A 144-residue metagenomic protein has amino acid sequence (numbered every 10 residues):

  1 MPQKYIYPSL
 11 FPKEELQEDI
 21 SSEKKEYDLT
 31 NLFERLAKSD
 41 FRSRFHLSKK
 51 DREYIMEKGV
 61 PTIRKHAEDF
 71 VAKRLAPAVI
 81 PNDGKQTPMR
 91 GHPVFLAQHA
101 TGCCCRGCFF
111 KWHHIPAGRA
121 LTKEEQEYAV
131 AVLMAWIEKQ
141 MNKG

Functional and structural regions predicted by a protein language model:
M1-L47: N-terminal leader/targeting peptides and immediately adjacent processing regions
K24-Y27, K58, T62, A100 (+2 more regions): Alpha-helix boundary/N-cap detector
E34-P88: The feature represents the first ordered module of a protein
K65-K73, G107-K111, A135: Short, hydrophobic/amphipathic alpha-helical patches that form generic packing surfaces within helical domains
P81-T101: Immediate flanking context of iron-sulfur cluster ligation sites
G107-L133: Iron-sulfur (Fe-S) cluster-binding segments and ferredoxin-like electron-carrier domains, especially [2Fe-2S]
A135-G144: Short terminal or interdomain "cap/linker" segment that borders an active site or interface and mediates
